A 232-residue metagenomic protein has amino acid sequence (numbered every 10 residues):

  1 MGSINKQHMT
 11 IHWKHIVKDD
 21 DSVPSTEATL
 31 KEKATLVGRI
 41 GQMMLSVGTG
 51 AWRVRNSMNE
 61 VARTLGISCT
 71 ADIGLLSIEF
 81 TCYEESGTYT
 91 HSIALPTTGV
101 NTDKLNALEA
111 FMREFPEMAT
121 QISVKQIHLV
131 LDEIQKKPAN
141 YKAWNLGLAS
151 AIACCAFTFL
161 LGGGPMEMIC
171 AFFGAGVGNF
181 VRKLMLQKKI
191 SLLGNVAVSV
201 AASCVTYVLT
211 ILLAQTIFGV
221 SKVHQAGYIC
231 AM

Functional and structural regions predicted by a protein language model:
M1-I122: Soluble N-terminal domains of membrane-associated systems
S22, T26, E117-Q126, S191 (+1 more regions): Alpha-helix capping and helix-coil boundary motifs
A51, Y228-M232: Alpha-helical membrane segments and immediately flanking helix-loop junctions that form or couple to the substrate/ion
M58, G163, M232: Fold-independent oxyanion-binding glycine-rich loops and adjacent beta-strand/coil segments at enzyme active sites
T64, E114-M118, K137, Q187 (+1 more regions): A structural signal for alpha-helix termini and helix-coil/disorder junctions
T98-E167, A171: Hydrophobic alpha-helical hairpins/lids featuring a short glycine-rich hinge
A139-Q225, I229: Core alpha-helical transmembrane segments of integral membrane proteins
